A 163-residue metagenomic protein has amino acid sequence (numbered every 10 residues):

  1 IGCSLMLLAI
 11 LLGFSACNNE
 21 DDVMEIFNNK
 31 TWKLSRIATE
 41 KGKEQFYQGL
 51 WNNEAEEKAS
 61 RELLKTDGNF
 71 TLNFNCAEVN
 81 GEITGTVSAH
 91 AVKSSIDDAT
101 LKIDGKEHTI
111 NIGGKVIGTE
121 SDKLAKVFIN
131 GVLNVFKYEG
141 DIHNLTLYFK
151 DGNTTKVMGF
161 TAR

Functional and structural regions predicted by a protein language model:
I1-S4: Bacterial N-terminal signal peptides that target proteins for export
L7-I10: Intrinsic N-terminal pre-sequences and regulatory tails
L12-A16: C-terminal motif of bacterial Sec signal peptides marking the signal peptidase cleavage site
N18-S95, K102-R163: Lipid interaction determinants
